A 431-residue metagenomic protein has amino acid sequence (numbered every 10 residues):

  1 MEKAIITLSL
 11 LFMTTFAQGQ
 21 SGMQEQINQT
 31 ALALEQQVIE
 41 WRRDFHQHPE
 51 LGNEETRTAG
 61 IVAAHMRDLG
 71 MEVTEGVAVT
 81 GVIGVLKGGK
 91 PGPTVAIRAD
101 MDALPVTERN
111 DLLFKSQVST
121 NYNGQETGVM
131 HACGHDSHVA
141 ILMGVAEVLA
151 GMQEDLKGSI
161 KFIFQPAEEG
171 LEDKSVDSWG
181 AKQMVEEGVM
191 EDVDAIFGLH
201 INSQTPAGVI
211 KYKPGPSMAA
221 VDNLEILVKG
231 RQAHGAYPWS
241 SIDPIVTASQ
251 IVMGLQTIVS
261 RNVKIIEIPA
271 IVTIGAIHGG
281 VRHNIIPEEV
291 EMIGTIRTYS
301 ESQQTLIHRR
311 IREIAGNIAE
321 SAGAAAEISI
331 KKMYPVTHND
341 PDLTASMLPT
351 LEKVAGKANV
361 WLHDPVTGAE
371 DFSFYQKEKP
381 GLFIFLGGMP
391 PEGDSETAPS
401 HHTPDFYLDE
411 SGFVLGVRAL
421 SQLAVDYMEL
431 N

Functional and structural regions predicted by a protein language model:
E2-S9: Sec-dependent signal peptide recognition, specifically the positively charged N-region followed immediately by
L10-Q18, L34: Hydrophobic h-region of N-terminal signal peptides that target proteins for export in Gram-negative bacteria
Q20, D68, V246-N431: Metal-dependent amide/peptide-bond hydrolase catalytic core, centered on the "pita-bread" metallohydrolase fold
Q20-M130, A140-K157: Acidic/His- and Gly-rich active-site-bordering loop/insert found across diverse amide/peptide-bond hydrolases
L32-Q36, P49-G60, A132, D136 (+7 more regions): Soluble non-cytosolic domains of exported or imported proteins
F45, G84, I97, H135 (+8 more regions): Divalent metal-coordination and catalytic microenvironments
L86, V228-G230, I296: Hydrophobic beta-strand positions in extracellular immunoglobulin-like domains
S119-M130, D136-S137, V148-E267, I271-A276 (+1 more regions): Histidine/acidic-residue-rich, glycine-tolerant segments that coordinate divalent metal ions
